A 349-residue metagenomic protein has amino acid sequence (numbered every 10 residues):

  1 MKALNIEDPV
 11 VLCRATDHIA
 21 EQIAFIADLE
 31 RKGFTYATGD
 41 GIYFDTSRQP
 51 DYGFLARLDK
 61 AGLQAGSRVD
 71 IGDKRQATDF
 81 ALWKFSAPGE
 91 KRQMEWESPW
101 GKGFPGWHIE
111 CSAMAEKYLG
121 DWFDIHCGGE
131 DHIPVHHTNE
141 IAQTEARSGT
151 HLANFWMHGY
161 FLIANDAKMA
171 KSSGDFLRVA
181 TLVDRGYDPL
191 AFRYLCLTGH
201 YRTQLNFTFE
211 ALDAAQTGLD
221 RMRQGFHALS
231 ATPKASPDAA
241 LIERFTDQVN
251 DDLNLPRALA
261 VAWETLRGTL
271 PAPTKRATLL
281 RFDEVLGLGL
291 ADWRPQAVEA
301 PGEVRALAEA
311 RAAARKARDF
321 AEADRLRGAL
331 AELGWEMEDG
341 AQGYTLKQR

Functional and structural regions predicted by a protein language model:
K2-A15: Divalent metal-dependent hydrolysis catalytic cores, especially in the metallo-beta-lactamase
I6-P9, R31, L253-P256: Short, well-ordered coil/turn segments that N-cap beta-strands
D8, I19-S230: Alpha-helical recognition segments enriched in aromatics with Gly/Pro capping that present substrate-recognition
P9-V10, T38, D324, D339: Short, hydrophobic secondary-structure boundary micro-motifs
L12-A15, G101, E130-D131, A300 (+1 more regions): A generic secondary-structure micro-motif detector that highlights 1-2 residue hydrophobic/ambivalent hotspots embedded
D17, G106-E110, L253, R257-A260: Aromatic- and histidine-enriched alpha-helix N-cap/loop-to-helix transition segments that scaffold the rims
A167-K171, D175-R349: Structural preference for alpha-helix termini/caps and helix-kink/transition segments
